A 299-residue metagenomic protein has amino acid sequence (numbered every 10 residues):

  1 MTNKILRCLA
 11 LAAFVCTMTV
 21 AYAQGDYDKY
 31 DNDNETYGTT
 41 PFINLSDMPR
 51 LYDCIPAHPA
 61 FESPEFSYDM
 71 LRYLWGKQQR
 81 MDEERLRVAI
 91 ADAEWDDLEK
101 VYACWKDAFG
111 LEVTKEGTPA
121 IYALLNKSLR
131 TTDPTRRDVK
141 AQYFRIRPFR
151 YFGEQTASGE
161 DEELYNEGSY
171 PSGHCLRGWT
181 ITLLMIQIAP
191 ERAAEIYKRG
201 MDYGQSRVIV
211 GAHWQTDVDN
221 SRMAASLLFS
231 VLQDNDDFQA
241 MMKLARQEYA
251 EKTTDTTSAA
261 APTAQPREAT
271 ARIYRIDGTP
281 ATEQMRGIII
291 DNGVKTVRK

Functional and structural regions predicted by a protein language model:
M1-A10: Bacterial N-terminal signal peptides that target proteins for export
L9-T17: Bacterial N-terminal signal peptides
T19-A23: Sec/Tat signal peptide C-region and signal peptidase I cleavage site
Q24-V210, V231-D237, M241, Q247 (+1 more regions): Hydrophobic alpha-helical bundle signature of multipass membrane enzymes
V139, I276-T279: Short, glycine-anchored, charge-dense loop/turn motifs used at functional sites
G211-N220: Short acidic/histidine-rich active-site segments
T254-D277: Residue-level detector of functionally pivotal "anchor" positions at catalytic/ligand-binding pockets or at interdomain
D255, I288-K299: C-terminal tail/sorting-segment detector
